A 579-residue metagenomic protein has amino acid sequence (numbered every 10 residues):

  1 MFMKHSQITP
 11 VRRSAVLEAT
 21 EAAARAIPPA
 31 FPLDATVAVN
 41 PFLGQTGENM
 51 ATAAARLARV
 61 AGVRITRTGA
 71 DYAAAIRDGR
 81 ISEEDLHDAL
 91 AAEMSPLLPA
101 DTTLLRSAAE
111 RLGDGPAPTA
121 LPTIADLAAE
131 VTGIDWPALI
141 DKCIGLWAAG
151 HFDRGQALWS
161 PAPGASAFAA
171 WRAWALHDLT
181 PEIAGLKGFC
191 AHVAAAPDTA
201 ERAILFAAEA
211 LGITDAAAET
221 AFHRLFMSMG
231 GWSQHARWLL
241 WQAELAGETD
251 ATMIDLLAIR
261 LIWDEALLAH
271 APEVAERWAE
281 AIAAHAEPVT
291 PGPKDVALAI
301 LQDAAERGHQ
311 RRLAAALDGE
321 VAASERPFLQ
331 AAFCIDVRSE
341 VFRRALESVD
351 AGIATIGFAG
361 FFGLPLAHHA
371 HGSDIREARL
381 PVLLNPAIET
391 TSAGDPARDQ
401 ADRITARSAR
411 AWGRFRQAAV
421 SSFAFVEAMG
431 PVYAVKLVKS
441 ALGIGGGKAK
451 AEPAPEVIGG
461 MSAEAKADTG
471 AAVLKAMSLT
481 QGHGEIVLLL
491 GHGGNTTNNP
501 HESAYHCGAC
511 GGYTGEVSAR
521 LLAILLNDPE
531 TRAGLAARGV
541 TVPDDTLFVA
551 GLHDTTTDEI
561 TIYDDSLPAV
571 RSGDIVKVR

Functional and structural regions predicted by a protein language model:
F2-G394: Long, charge-dense tracts
N40, S160, A184, H235 (+12 more regions): Generic detector of ordered, mature protein regions
M253-S324, V435, K439-M477, G534 (+2 more regions): Gly/Pro-rich turn-and-neighbor structural signature
I353-E377, P381-D399, E452-I486, G491-V578: Catalytic or ion-translocation cores adjacent to nucleophile or general acid/base/metal-coordination motifs in diverse
E389-V457: Long, well-ordered, tryptophan-enriched scaffold segments
